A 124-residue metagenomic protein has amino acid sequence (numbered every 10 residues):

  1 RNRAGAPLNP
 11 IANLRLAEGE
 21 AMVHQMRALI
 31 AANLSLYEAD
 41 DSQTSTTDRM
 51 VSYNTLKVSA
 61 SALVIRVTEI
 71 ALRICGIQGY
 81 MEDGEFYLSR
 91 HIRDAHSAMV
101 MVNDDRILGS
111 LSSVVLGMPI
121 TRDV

Functional and structural regions predicted by a protein language model:
R1-D40: Extended amphipathic alpha-helical segments enriched in small hydrophobics
L8, R15, S52, L56-A60 (+2 more regions): Secondary-structure capping and boundary motifs in well-ordered enzyme cores
A17-H24, N54, V58-I65, R93: Generic structural signal for well-ordered, non-transmembrane alpha-helical segments in soluble/cytosolic regions
Q25-S59, L72-E82: C-terminal helix-coil-helix/basic helical segment that borders enzyme active sites and/or dimer interfaces and provides
L63-A71, A98-D105: Amphipathic alpha-helical coiled-coil segments
Q78-V124: Glycine-rich phosphate/cofactor-binding loops in nucleotide/flavin-utilizing enzymes
